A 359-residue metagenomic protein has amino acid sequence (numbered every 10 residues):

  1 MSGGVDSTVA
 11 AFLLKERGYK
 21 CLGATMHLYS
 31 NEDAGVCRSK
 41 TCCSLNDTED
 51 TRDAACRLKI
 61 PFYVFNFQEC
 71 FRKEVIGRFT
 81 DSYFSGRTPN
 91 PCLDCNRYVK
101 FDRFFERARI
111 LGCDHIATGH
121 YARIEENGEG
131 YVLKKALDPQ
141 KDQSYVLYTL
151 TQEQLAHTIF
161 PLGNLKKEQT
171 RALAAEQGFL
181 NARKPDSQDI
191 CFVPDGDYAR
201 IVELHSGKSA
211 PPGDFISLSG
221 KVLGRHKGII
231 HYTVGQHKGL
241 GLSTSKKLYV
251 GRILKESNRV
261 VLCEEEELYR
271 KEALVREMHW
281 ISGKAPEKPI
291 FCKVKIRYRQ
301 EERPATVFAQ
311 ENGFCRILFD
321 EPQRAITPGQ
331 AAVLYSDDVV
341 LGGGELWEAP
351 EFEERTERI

Functional and structural regions predicted by a protein language model:
M1-Y148, E168-Q169, A175, V250: ATP-dependent adenylation/nucleotidyltransferase module used to activate substrates
A117-E125, E129-I359: AMP-forming adenylation/ATP pyrophosphatase catalytic core
